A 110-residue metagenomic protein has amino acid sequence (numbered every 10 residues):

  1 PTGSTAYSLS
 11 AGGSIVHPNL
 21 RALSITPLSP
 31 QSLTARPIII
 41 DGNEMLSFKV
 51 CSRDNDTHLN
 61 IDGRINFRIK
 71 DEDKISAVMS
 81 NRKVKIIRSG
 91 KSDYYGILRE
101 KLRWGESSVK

Functional and structural regions predicted by a protein language model:
P1: Catalytic-core "active-site belt" of small-molecule-metabolizing enzymes, emphasizing His/Asp/Glu-rich regions
T5-K110: Catalytic phosphate-donor-binding core of small-molecule kinases
